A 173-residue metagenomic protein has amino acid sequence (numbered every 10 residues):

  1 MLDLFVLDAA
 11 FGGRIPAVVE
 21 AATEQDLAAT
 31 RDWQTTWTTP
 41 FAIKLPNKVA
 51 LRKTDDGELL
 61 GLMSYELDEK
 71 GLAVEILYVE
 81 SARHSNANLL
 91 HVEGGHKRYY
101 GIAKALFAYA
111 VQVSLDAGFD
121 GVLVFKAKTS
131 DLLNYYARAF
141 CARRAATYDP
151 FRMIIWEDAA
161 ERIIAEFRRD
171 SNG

Functional and structural regions predicted by a protein language model:
M1-K97, A105, Q112-V124, K128-D131 (+1 more regions): Non-catalytic substrate-recognition and accessory regions of acyl/acetyltransferase enzymes
